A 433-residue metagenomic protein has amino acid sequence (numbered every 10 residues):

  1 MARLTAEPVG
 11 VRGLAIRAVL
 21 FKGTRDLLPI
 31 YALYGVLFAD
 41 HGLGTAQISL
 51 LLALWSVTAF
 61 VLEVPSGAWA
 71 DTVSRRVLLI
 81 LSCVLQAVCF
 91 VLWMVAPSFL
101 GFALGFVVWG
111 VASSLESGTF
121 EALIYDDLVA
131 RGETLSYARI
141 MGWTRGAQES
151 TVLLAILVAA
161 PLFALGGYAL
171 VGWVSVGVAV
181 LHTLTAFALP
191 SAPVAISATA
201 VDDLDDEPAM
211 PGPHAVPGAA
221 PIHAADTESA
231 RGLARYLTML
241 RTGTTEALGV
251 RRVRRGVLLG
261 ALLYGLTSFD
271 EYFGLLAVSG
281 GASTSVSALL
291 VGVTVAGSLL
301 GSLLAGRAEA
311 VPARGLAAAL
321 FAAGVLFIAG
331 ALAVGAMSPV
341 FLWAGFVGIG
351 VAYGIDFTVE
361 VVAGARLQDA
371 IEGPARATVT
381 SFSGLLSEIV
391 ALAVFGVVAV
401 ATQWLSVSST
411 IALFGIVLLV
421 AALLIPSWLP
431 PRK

Functional and structural regions predicted by a protein language model:
M1-R12, S191-L258: Juxtamembrane intracellular "pre-TM" segments in multi-pass secondary transporters
A2-L4, S49-L51, F60-A68, R75-L79 (+1 more regions): C-terminal transmembrane bundle of multi-pass solute transporters/carriers
R3-L43, Q47, V107, L248-F269 (+1 more regions): Pair of pore-lining "gating" transmembrane helices in MFS-fold secondary transporters
G23, C89, L100-E116, A261 (+1 more regions): Hydrophobic core of transmembrane alpha-helices in multi-pass small-molecule transporters, especially MFS/SLC-type
Y31, M239, T244-L299: A single, central transmembrane helix in multi-pass transporters
D40, V95, V152-S175, V278-G280 (+1 more regions): Transmembrane alpha-helix termini and helix-breaking/packing motifs in multi-pass membrane transporters
F106-E149: Cytoplasmic helix-loop-helix junction between adjacent transmembrane helices in 12-TM secondary transporters
D127, S175-L204, S427-K433: Helix-loop junctions on the cytosolic side of multi-pass membrane transporters, especially the intracellular loop
